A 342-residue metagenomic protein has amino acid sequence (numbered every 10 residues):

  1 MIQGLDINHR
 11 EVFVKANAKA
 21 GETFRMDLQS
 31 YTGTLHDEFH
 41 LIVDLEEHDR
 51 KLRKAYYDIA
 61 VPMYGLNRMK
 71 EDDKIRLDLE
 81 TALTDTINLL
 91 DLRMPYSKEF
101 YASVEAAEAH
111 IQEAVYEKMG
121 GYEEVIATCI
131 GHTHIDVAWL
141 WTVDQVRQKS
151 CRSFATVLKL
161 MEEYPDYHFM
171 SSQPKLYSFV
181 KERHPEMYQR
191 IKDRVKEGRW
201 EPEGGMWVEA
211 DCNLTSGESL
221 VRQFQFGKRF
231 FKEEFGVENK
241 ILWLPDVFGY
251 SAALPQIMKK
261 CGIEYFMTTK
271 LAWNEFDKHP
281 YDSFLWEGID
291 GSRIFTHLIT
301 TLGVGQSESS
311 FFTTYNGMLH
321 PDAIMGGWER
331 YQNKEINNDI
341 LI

Functional and structural regions predicted by a protein language model:
M1, L5-I342: Catalytic-domain carbohydrate-binding cleft regions of carbohydrate-active enzymes
